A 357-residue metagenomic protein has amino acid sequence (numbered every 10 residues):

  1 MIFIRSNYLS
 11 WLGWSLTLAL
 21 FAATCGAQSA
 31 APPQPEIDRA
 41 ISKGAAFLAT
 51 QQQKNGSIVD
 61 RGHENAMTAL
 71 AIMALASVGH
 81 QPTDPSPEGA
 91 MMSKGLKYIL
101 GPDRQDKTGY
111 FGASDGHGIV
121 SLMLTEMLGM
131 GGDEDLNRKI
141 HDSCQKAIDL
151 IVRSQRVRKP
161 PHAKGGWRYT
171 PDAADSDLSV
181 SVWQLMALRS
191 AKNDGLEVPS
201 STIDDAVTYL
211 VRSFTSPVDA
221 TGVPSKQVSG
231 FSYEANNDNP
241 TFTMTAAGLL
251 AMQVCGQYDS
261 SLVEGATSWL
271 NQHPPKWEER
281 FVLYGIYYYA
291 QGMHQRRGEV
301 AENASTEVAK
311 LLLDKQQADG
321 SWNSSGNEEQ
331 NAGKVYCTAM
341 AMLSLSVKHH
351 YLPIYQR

Functional and structural regions predicted by a protein language model:
M1-L9: N-terminal secretory signal peptides that target proteins for export/translocation
W11-A23: Bacterial N-terminal signal peptides
Q28-K43, K54-A90, R104-D204, R212-S268 (+2 more regions): An alpha-helical repeat/solenoid feature that recognizes helix-turn-helix modules
Q51-Q52, L311-A318: Short beta-strand segments and strand-loop junctions that repeat across beta-rich extracellular domains
L96, D103: Acidic/His metal-coordination segments adjacent to aromatic residues that form catalytic metal sites in metalloenzymes
